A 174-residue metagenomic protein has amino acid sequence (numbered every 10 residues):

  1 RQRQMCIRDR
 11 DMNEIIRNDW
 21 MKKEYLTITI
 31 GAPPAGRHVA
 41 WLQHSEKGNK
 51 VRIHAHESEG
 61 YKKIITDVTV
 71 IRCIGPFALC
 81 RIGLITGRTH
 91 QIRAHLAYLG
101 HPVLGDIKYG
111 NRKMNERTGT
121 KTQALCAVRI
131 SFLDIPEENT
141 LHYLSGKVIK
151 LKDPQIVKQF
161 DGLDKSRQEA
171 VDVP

Functional and structural regions predicted by a protein language model:
R1, T27, V68, I92 (+1 more regions): Residue-level signal for inorganic ion chemistry
Q2-I7: Short, small-residue-biased leader/transition segments that mark boundaries at the very start of proteins
R10-E14, I28-A78, E138-T140, K150-L151 (+1 more regions): Glycine- and acidic-residue-rich catalytic/RNA-contacting loop of pseudouridine synthases
E14-K23: A short alpha->loop->secondary-structure connector
D19, G60-K62, G119-A124: A generic structural micro-feature
C80-G83: Short histidine-centered loop motifs in beta-beta connectors
I85, H95-P174: Pseudouridine synthases involved in rRNA/tRNA modification
